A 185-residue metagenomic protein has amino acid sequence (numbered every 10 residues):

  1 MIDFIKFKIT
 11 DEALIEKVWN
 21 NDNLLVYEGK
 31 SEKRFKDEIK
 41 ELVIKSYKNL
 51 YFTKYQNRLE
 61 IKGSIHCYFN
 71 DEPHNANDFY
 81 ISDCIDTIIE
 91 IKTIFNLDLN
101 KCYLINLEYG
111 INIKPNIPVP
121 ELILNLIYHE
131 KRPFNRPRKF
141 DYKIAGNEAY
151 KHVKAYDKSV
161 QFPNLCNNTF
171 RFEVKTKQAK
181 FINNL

Functional and structural regions predicted by a protein language model:
M1-L185: Structured, helix-rich domain cores that form ligand/interaction pockets
